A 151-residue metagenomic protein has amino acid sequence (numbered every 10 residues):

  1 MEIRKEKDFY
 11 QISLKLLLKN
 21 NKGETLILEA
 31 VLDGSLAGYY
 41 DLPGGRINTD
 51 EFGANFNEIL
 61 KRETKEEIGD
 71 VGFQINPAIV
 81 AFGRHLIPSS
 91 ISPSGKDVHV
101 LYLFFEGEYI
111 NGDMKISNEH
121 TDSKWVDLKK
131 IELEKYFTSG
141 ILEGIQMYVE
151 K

Functional and structural regions predicted by a protein language model:
M1-K22, G95: Acidic, metal-coordinating catalytic segment for phosphate/diphosphate chemistry, firing primarily on the Nudix
Q11, A37, L42, K96-Y102: Short connector loops at helix/strand junctions that flank enzyme active sites, especially segments positioning acidic
I12-L14, G23, L101-L103, T121: Change "...and in nucleic-acid phosphodiester-cleaving endonucleases..." to "...and in nucleic-acid processing enzymes
E24-K65, D70: Conserved Nudix-box catalytic region and its N-terminal flanking loop in Nudix hydrolases and closely related
A30-G34, R84, H120-D122: Short, solvent-exposed aromatic-acidic interface loops
G69-D113: Active-site segment of metal-dependent pyrophosphate-handling enzymes, primarily the Nudix hydrolase catalytic core
F104-E106, K115-I145: NUDIX/MutT-family hydrolases
